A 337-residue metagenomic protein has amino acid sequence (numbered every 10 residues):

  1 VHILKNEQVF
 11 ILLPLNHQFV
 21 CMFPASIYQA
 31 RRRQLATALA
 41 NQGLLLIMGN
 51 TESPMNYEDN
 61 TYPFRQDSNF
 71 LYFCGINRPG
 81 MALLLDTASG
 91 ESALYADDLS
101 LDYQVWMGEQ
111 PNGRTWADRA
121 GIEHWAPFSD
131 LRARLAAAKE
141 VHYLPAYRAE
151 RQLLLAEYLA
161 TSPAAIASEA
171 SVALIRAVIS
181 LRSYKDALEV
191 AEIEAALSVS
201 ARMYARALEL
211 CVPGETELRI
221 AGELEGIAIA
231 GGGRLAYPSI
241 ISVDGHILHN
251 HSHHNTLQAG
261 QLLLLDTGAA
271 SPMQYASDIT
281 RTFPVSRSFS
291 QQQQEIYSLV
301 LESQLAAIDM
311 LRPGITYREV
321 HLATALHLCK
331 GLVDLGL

Functional and structural regions predicted by a protein language model:
H2-K5: Extreme N-terminal basic, low-complexity initiation segments that serve as generic localization/processing leaders
E7-C21: Short, Lys/Arg-enriched N-terminal segments with co-localized hydrophobic residues within the first ~10-30 amino acids
V20-L337: Active-site neighborhoods and metal-handling regions in enzymes and metal-associated proteins
